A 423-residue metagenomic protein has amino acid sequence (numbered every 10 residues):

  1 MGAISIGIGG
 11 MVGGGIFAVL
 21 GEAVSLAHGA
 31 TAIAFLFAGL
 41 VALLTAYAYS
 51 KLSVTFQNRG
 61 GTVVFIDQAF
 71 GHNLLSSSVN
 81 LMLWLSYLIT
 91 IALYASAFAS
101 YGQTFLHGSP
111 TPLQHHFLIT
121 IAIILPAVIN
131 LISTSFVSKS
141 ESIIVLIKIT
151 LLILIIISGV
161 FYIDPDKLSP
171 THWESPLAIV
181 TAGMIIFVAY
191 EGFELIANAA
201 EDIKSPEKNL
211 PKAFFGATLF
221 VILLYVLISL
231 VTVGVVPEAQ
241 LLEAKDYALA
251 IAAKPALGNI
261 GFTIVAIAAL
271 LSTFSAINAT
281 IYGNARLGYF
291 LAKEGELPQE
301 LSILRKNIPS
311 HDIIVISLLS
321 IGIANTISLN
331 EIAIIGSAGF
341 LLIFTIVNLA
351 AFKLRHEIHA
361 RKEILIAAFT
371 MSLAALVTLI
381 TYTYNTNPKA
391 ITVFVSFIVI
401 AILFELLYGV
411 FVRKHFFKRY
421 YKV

Functional and structural regions predicted by a protein language model:
M1-A27, L43, Y47, R59 (+1 more regions): Membrane-interface "cap" regions at the ends of multi-pass membrane proteins
I16-L20, A95, I129-S135, D164 (+5 more regions): Transmembrane helix-loop junctions in multi-pass membrane proteins
S25-L26, A34, L43-I123, A127-L131 (+3 more regions): Hydrophobic transmembrane alpha-helices that form the core helical bundles of multi-pass secondary transporters
A32, S109-T120, S142-A266, F416: Helix-loop-helix junctions that connect adjacent transmembrane segments in multi-pass membrane transporters
V64-H72, T104-G108, F215-N278, E296-L329: TM-loop-TM module centered on a large, flexible mid-protein loop between adjacent transmembrane helices in multi-pass
G102, L113-Y162, W173-S175, F214-T218 (+3 more regions): Membrane-interface loop-to-helix entry segments
S158, F352-V423: A generic transmembrane alpha-helix motif of multi-pass inner-membrane proteins
L297-L304, T345-E363: Alpha-helical transmembrane segments
